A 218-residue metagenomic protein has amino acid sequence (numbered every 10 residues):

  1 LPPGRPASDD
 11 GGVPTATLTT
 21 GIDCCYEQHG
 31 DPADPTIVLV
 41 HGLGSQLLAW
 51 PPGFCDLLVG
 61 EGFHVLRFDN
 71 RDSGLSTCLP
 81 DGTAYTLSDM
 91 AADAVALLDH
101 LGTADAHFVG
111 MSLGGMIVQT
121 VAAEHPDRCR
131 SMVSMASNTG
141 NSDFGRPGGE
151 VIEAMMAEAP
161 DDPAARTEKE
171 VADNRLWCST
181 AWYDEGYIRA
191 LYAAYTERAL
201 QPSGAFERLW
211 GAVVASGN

Functional and structural regions predicted by a protein language model:
P2, S8-D10: Short, positively charged and aromatic/hydrophobic N-terminal segments
L18-P80: Conserved HGGG/HGGXW glycine-rich cap/lid loop of the alpha/beta-hydrolase fold
L79-A91: Catalytic nucleophile-loop/oxyanion-hole region of alpha/beta-hydrolase and closely related hydrolase-like folds
S88-A106: Conserved acidic catalytic loop of the alpha/beta-hydrolase fold
F108-G110, M135: Short beta-strand immediately N-terminal to the catalytic nucleophile in serine-hydrolase-like folds
G110, G114, V118: Gly/Ala-rich beta-loop-alpha elbow adjacent to hydrolase catalytic centers
A123, R130-D161, A205: Flexible "cap/lid" loop of the alpha/beta hydrolase fold
G149-N218: Alpha/beta-hydrolase
